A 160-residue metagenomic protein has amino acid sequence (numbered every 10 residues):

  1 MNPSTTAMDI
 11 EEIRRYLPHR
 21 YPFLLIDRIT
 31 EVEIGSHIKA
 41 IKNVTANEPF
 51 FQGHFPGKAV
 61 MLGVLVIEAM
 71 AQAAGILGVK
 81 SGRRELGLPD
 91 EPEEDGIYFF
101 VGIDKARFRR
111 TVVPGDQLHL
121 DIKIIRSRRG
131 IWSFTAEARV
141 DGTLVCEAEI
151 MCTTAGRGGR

Functional and structural regions predicted by a protein language model:
N2-T30: Flexible, low-complexity linker/boundary loops enriched in proline and small hydrophobic residues that flank enzymatic
N2-T5, P18, V79, T111-D116 (+1 more regions): HotDog/MaoC-like acyl-thioester-processing domains
P3-A7, G75-H119, V145, T153: Hydrophobic beta-strand-centered segment that forms part of the acyl-chain substrate-binding groove
T5-D9, K39-K42, A59, G159: RNA-interacting cores
R14, G57-K58, F108-R110: Beta-strand-rich interaction surfaces with strong enrichment in secreted/lumenal proteins
H19-M61, L65-V66: Catalytic strand-loop segment that frames the active site of acyl-thioester-processing enzymes
L25-R28, G102, R107, D121-K123 (+2 more regions): Residues located in well-ordered beta-strands
M61-R83: Active-site- and interface-proximal helix/loop "cap" or "latch" segments in soluble metabolic and energy-transducing
